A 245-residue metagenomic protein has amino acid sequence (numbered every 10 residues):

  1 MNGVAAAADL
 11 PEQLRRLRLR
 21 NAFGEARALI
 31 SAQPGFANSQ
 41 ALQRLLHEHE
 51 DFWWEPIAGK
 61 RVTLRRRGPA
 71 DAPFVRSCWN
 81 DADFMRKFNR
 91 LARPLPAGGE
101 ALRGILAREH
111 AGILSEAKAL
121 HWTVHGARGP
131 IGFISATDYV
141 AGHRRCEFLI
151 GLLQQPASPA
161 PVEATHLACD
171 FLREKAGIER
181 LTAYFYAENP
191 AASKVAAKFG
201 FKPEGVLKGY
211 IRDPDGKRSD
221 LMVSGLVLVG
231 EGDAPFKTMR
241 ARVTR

Functional and structural regions predicted by a protein language model:
G3-P11: Generic helix N-cap/helix-start motif at coil->alpha-helix transitions
A7, R15, L19-N21, Q40-V62 (+2 more regions): Acyl-donor (CoA/ACP) binding surface of acyl/acetyltransferases
Q33-P34: Alpha-helical solenoid scaffolds that mediate protein-protein interactions, centered on TPR/SEL1-like repeats but also
W79: Residues forming the ATP-binding cleft of Hanks-type serine/threonine protein kinase domains
M85-R108: Conserved GNAT-fold acetyl-CoA-binding loop/helix
P94, A107-T123, G132: A short helix-loop-beta-strand connector motif used in the catalytic cores of GNAT acetyltransferases and, in some
